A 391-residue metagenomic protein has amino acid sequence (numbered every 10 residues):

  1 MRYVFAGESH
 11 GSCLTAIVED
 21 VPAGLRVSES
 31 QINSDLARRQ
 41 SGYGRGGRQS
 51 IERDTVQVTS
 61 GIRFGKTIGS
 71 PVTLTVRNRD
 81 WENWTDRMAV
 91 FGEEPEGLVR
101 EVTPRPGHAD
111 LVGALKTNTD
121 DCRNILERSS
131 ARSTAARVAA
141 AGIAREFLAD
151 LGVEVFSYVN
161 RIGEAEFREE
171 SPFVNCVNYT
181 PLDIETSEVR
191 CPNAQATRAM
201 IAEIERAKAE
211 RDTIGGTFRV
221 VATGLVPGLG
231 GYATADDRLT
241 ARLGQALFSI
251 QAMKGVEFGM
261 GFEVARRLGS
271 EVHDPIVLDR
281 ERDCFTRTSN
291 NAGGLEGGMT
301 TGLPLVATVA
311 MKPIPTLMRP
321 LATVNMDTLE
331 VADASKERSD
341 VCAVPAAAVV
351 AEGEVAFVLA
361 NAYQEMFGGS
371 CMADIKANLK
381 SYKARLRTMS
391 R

Functional and structural regions predicted by a protein language model:
M1-R391: Generic N-terminal targeting/processing segments that precede catalytic cores or assembly contacts
